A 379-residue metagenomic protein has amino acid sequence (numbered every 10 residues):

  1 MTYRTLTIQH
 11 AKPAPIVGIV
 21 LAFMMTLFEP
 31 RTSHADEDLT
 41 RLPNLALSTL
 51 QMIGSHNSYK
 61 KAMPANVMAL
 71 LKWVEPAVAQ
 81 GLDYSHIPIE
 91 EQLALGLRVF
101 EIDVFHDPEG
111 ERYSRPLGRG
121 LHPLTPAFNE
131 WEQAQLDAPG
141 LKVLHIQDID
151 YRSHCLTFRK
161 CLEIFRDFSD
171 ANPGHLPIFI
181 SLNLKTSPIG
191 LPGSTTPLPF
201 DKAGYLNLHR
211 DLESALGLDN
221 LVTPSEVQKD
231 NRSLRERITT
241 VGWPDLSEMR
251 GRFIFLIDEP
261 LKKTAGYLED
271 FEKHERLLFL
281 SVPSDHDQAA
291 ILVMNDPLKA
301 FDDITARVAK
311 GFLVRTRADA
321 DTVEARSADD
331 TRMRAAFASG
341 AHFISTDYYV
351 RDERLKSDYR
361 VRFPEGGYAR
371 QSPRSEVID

Functional and structural regions predicted by a protein language model:
M1-P13: N-terminal secretory signal peptides that target proteins for export/translocation
V17-L27: Bacterial N-terminal signal peptides
S33-D379: Catalytic cores of phosphodiester-bond hydrolases, prominently lipid phosphodiesterases
